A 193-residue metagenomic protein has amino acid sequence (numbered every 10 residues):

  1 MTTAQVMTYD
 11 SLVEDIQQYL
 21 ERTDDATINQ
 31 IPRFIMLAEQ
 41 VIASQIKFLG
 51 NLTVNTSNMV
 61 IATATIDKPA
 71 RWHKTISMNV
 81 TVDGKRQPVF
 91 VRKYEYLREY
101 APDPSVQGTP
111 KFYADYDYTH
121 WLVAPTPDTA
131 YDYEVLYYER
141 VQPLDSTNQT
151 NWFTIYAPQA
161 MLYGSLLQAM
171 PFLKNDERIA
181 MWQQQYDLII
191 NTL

Functional and structural regions predicted by a protein language model:
M1-L193: Glycine-enriched, solvent-exposed interface loops adjoining structured elements
